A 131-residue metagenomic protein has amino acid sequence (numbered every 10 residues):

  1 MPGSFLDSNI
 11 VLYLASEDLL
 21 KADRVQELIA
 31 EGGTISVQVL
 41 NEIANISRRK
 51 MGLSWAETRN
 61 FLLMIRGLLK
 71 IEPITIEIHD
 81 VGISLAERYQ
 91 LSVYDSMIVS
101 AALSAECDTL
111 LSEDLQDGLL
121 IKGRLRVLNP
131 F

Functional and structural regions predicted by a protein language model:
M1-S36, K50-N60, F131: Short, well-structured N-terminal submotif of metal-dependent ribonuclease cores
L6-D7, I35-V37, L91-S92, D114 (+1 more regions): Histidine- and aromatic-rich ligand-binding microenvironments
V37-N45: Short, conserved active-site loops that position catalytic residues or coordinate cofactors/metal ions across diverse
A44-K70: Active-site-proximal, substrate-binding regions of enzyme catalytic domains and RNA-binding/basic surfaces
L63-R88: Acidic catalytic patch
S100-F131: Acidic, PIN/NYN-like endoribonuclease modules and their adjacent C-terminal/linker elements
